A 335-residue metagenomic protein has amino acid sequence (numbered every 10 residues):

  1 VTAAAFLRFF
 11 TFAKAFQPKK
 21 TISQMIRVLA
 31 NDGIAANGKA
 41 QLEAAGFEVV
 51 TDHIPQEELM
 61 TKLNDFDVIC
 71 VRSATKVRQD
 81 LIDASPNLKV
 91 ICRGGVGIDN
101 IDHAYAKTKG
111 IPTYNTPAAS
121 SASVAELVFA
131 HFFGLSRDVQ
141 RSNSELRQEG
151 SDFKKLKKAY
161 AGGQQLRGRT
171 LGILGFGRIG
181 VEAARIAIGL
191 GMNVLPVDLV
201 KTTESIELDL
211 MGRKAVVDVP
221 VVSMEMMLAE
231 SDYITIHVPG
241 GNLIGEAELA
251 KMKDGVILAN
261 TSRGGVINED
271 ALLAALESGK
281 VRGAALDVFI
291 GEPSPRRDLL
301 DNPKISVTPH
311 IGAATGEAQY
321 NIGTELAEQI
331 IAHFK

Functional and structural regions predicted by a protein language model:
V1-Q24: Short, Lys/Arg-enriched N-terminal segments with co-localized hydrophobic residues within the first ~10-30 amino acids
S23-Y114, A229, T235-H237, L243-K251: An N-terminal-biased, well-structured beta-alpha scaffold segment characteristic of Rossmann-like dinucleotide-binding
M25, L88, R167-T170, G255: Phosphate-coordination loops involved in phosphoryl transfer and adenosine-cofactor binding
K76-I82, L199-D298: Rossmann-like adenosine-cofactor binding region
K109-I111, P117-T170: Phosphate-binding beta-alpha-beta segment of Rossmann-like dinucleotide-binding domains, i.e., the NAD(P)
F176-G177: Glycine-rich Rossmann-fold phosphate-binding loop(s) that bind the pyrophosphate of adenine dinucleotide cofactors
G180-V181: N-terminal Rossmann-fold NAD(P) dinucleotide-binding loop
P293-R296, D301-F334: Adenosine-phosphate binding glycine-rich loop
